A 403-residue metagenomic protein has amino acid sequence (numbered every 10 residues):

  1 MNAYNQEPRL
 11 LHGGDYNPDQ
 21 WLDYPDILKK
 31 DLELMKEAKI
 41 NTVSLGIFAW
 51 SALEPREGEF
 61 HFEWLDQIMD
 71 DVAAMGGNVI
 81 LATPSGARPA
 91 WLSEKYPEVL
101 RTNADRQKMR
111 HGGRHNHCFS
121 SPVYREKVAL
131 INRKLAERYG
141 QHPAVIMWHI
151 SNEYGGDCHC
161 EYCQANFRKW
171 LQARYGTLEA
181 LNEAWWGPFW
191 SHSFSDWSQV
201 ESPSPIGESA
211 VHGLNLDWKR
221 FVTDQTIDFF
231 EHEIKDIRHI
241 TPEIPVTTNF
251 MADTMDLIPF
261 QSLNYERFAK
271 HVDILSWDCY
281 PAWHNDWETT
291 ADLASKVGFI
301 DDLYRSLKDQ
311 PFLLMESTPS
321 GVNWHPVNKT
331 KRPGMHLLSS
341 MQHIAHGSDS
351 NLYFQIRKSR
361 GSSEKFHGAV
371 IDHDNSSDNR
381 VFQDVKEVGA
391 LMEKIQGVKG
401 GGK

Functional and structural regions predicted by a protein language model:
A3-Y24: Boundary/entry segment of secreted carbohydrate-active catalytic domains
P8-H12, K39-N41, A73-V79, Q141-I146 (+5 more regions): Short, well-ordered coil/turn segments that N-cap beta-strands
G14, M35, V43, V72 (+8 more regions): Conserved, mostly hydrophobic/aromatic
W21-E37, V128-K134, D256-F268, K331-M341: Short, acidic/polar
L28-M109, R133-A136, I227, E231-T241: Aromatic-lined substrate-binding rim segments of carbohydrate-active enzymes
S93-K95, D105-I274, D278-T290, A294-K296: Polysaccharide-binding and catalytic clefts of secreted carbohydrate-active enzymes
W197-V200, D273, W277-K403: Carbohydrate-binding surfaces of carbohydrate-active enzymes
